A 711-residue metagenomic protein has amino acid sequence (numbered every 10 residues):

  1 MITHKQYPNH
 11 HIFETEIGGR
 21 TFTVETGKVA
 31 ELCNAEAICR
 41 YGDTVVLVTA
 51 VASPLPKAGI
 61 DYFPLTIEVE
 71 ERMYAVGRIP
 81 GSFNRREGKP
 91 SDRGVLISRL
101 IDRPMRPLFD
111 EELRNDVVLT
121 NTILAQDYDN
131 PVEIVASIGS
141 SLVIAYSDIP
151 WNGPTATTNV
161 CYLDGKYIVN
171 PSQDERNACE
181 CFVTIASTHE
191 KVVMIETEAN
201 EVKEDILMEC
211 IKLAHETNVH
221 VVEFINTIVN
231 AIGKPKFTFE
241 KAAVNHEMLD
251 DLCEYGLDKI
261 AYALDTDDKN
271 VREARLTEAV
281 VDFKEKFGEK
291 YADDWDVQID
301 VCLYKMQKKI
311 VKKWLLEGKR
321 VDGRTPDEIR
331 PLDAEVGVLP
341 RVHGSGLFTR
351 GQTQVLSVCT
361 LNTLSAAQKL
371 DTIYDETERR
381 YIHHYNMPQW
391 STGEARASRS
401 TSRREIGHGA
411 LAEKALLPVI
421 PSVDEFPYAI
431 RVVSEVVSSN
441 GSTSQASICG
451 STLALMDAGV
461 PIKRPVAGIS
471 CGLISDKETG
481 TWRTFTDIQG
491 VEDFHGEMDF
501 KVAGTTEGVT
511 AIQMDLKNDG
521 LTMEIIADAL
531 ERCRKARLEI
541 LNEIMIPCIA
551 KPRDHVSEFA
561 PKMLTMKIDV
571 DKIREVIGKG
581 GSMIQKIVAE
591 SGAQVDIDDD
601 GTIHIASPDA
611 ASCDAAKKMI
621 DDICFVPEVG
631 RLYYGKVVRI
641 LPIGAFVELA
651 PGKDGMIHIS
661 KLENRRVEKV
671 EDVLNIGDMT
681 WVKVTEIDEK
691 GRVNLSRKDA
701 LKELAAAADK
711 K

Functional and structural regions predicted by a protein language model:
I2-E240: Long, basic N-terminal domains or extensions that often function in RNA/ssDNA interaction or organelle/cellular
I2-S53, D61, T238-D375, P561-E575 (+2 more regions): Extended amphipathic alpha-helical scaffolds
C33-V117, I123-A125, N130, V338 (+3 more regions): Glycine-rich, flexible beta-strand/loop modules in the N-terminal catalytic cores of phosphate-handling
A35-A37, N130-I149, V336-C359, N440-V460 (+1 more regions): Conserved phosphate/anionic-ligand binding catalytic regions in large, soluble enzymes, centered on
E111-V117, N152-P154, V221-F239, N270-V271 (+6 more regions): Flexible, glycine/charged-enriched surface loops at secondary-structure junctions
D148-L264, L455-D554: Mobile "lid/hinge" segments at catalytic clefts and subdomain interfaces of large enzymes
P235-H246, E539-M566, D614-Y634: Long, charged amphipathic helices and adjacent flexible linkers at domain junctions
P561-M563, V570-K711: Single-stranded RNA-binding regions, centering on S1/OB-family and related RNA-binding modules
